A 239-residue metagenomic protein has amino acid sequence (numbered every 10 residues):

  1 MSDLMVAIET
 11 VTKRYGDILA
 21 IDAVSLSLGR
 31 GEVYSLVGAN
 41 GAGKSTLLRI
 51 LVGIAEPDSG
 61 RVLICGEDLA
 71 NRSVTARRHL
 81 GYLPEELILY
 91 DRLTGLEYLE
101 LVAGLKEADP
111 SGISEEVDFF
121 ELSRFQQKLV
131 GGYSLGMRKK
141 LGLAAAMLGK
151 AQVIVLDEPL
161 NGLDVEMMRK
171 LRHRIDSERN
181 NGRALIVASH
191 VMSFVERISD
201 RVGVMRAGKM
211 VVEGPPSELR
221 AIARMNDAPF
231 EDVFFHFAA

Functional and structural regions predicted by a protein language model:
V37-A39: The feature captures the beta-strand-to-loop junction immediately N-terminal to the Walker
V52: Helix-to-loop junction immediately C-terminal to a conserved catalytic motif
G60-D68, A76: Conserved ABC transporter NBD signature motif
E100, G104, P110-Q126: Conserved ABC ATPase "signature" region
I154-E158: Catalytic Walker B motif of ABC-type/P-loop ATPase nucleotide-binding domains
V195-E196: A short, surface-exposed alpha-helical micro-motif characterized by mixed small hydrophobic and charged/polar residues
